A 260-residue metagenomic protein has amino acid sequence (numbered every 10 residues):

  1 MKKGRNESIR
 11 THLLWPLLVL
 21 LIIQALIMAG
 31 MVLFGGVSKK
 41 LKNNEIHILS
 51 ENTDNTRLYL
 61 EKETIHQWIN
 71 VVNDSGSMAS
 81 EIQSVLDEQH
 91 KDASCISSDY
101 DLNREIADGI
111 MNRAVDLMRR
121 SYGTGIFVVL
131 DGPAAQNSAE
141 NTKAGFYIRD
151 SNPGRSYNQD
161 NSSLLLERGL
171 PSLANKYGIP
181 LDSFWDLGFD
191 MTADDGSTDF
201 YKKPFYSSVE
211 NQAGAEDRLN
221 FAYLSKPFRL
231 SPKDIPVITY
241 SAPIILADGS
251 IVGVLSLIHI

Functional and structural regions predicted by a protein language model:
E7-E105, Y122: Juxtamembrane extracytoplasmic/periplasmic/luminal helical "stalk" adjacent to the first N-terminal
H66-A213: Extracytoplasmic/periplasmic sensory segments of membrane signal-transduction proteins
Y206-K233: Short, basic/aromatic recognition patches
Y223, D234-P243: A short beta-strand signature within small-molecule sensing/ligand-binding domains used in signal transduction
Y223, I258-I260: Conserved small/polar residues in nucleotide/adenosyl-binding loops
L230, I244-A247: Sensor-regulatory modules in signal-transduction proteins
I251: Glycine-rich acetyl-CoA-binding "A-motif" of GNAT/NAT acetyltransferases
V254: Short glycine-/small-residue motifs
